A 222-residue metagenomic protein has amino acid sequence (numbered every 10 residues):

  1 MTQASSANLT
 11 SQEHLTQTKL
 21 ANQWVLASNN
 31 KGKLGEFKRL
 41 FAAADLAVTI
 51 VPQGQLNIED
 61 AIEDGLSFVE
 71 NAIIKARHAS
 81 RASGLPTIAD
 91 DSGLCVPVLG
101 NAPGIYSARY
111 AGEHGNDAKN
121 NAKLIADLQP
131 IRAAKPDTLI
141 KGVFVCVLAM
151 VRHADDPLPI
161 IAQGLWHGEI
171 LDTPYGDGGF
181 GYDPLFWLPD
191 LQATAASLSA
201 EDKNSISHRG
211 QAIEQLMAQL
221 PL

Functional and structural regions predicted by a protein language model:
T2, E13-V25, K31-V51, Q55-L222: Anionic-ligand binding patches
